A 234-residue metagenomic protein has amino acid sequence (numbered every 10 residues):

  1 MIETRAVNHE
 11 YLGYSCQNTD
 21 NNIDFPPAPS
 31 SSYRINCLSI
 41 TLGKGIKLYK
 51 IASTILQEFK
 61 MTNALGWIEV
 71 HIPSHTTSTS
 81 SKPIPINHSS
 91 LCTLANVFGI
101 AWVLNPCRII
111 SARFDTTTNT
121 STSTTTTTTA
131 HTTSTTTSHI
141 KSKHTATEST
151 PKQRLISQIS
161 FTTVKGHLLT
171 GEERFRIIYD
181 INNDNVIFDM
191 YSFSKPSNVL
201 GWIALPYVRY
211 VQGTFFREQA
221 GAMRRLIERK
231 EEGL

Functional and structural regions predicted by a protein language model:
M1-G99, T135-S138: Hydrophobic ligand-binding cavity/cleft-lining segments
Y33-I35, H88-S90, W102, R154-I156 (+1 more regions): A general secondary-structure signal for short beta-strands and their flanking turns/coil in non-transmembrane regions
T41-G43, I178-D180, F193-K195: Solvent-exposed residues in well-ordered beta-strands and their adjoining turns, especially edge/terminal strands
K50-M61, D115, G166, N182 (+2 more regions): Short, intrinsically disordered, mixed-charge
G99-I181: Hydrophobic-ligand binding "helix-grip"
S160, N185-D189: General beta-strand recognition
T163-H167, M190-V199: Short, solvent-exposed aromatic-acidic interface loops
S194-L234: A conserved amphipathic terminal alpha-helix motif
